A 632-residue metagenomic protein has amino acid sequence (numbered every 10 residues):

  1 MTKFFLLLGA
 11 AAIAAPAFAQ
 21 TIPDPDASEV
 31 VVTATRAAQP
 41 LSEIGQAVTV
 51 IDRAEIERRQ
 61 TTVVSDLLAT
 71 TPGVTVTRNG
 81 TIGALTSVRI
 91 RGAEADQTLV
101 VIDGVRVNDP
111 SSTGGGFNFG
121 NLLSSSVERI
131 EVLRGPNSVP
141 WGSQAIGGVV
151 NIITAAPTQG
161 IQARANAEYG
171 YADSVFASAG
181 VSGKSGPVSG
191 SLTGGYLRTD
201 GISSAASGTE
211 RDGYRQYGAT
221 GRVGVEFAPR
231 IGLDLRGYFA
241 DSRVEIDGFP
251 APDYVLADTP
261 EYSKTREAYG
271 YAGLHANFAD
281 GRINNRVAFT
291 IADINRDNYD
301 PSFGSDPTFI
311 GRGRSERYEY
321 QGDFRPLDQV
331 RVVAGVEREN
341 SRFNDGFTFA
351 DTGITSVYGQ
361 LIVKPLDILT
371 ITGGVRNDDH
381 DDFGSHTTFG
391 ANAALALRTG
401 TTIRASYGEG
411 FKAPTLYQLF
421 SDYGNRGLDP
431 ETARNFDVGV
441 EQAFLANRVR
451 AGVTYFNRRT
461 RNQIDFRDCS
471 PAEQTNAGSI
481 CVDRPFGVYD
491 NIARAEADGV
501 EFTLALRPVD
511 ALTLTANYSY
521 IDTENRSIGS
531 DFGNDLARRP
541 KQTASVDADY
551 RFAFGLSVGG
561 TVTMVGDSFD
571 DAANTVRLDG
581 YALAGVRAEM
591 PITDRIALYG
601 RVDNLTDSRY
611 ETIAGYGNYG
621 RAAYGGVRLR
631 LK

Functional and structural regions predicted by a protein language model:
M1-T71, S182-G183, V225, G270 (+1 more regions): N-terminal Sec signal peptide and the immediately downstream disordered periplasmic leader that contains the TonB box
T2-L8, S182-S185, V225-A228, A405 (+1 more regions): Conserved C-terminal beta-signal and adjacent last beta-strands/turns of outer-membrane beta-barrel proteins
T33, S65, A69-R106, E128: Extracytoplasmic beta-strand/coil segments of soluble accessory domains associated with Gram-negative outer-membrane
V64-L67, T86-R89, T98-V101, F117-L123 (+4 more regions): N-terminal periplasmic accessory domains that precede and gate Gram-negative outer-membrane beta-barrel machines
R106-R134: Short acidic/polar hinge/loop motifs at secondary-structure boundaries that mediate gating or recognition
Y169-R198, G208-V244, Y262-N284, P326 (+1 more regions): Transmembrane beta-barrel wall of Gram-negative outer-membrane proteins
P252-G273, N277, G311, D381-D382 (+6 more regions): Outer-membrane beta-barrel signature, preferentially recognizing the C-terminal barrel domain of Gram-negative
K364-I371, R459, Y489-A572, T606: Gram-negative outer-membrane beta-barrel transporters
